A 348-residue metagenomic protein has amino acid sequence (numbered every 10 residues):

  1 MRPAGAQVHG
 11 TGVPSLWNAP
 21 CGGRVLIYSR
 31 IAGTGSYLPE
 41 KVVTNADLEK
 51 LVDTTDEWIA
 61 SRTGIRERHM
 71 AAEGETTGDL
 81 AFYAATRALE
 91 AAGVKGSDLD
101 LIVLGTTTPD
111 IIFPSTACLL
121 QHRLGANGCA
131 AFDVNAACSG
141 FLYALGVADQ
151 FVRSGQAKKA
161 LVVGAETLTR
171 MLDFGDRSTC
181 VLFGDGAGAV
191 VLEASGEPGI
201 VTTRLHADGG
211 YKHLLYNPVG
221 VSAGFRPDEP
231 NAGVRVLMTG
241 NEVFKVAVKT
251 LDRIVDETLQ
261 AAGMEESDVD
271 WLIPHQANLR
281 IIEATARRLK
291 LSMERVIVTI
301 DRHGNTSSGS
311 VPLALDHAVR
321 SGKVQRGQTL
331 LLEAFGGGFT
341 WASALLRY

Functional and structural regions predicted by a protein language model:
P20-E73, D176-K245, K249, R253 (+2 more regions): Condensing-enzyme catalytic core mediating Claisen C-C bond formation in acyl metabolism
I31-G33, I59, A88, I102 (+8 more regions): Buried hydrophobic positions in well-ordered alpha/beta secondary-structure cores of metabolic enzymes
Y37, G105-D110, A136-F141, G164-T169 (+3 more regions): Acidic, glycine-rich active-site loops and adjacent beta-strand->loop/helix elements that engage anionic groups
W58-D79, T106-A160, R287-L315: Conserved catalytic cysteine-centered active-site region of acyl-thioester-dependent Claisen-condensing enzymes
A84-D100, R253-D270, A318-K323: Phosphate/pyrophosphate-binding loops at sites that engage ATP/ADP/AMP, CoA/4′-phosphopantetheine, polyphosphate
R153-A187: Flexible, glycine-rich active-site loops centered on histidine and acidic residues that chelate a metal or position
L313-E333, W341-Y348: Catalytic phosphate/nucleotide-handling subdomain of diverse soluble enzymes
